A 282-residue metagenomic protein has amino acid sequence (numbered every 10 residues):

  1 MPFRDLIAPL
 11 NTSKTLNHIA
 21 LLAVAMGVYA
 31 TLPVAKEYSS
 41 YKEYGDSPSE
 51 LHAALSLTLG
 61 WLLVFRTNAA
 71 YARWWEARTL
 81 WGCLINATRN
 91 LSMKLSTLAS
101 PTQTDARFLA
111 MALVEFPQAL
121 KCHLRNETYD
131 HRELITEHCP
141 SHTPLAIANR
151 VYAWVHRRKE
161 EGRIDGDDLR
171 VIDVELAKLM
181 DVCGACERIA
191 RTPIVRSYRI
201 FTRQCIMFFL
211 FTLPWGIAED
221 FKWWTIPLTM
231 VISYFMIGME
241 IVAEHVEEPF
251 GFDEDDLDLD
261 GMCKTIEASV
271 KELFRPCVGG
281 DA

Functional and structural regions predicted by a protein language model:
M1-G82, N86, P101, D220-W223 (+1 more regions): N-terminal juxtamembrane/topogenic regions of multi-pass membrane proteins
N17-A23, E187-E219: Transmembrane alpha-helical segments and their cytosolic interface motifs in multi-pass membrane proteins
G27-Y44, I206-E240: Juxtamembrane "helix exit" motif at the C-terminal ends of alpha-helical transmembrane segments in multi-pass membrane
A70-W74, C83, K94, G238-P249: Membrane-spanning helices that line or support transport/gating and their immediate boundary helices in channels
W74-L91, E175-C183, D253-L259, L273: Intracellular alpha-helical coupling/juxtamembrane segments of multi-pass membrane proteins
M93-Y198: Structured inter-helical modules in multipass membrane proteins
R191-T202, I217-M230, I241-P249: Short conserved catalytic/interaction loops centered on acidic-Pro-aromatic/His motifs
S233, I237, V242-A282: Cytosolic/matrix-facing juxtamembrane and C-terminal tails of multi-pass cellular membrane proteins
